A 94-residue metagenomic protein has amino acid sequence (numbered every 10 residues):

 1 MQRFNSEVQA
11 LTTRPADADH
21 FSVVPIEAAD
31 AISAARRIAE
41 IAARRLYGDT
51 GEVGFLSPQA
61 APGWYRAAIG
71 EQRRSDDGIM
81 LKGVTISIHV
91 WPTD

Functional and structural regions predicted by a protein language model:
M1-S22: Short aromatic-glycine-(Arg/Gly/Cys) micro-motifs in beta-strand/loop hairpins
F4-S6, I26, A34-A35, A39 (+2 more regions): Hydrophobic beta-strand residues in large extracellular and virion-surface proteins
A10-R14, E27-D30, E71: Beta-strand elements of well-folded, non-transmembrane domains
D17-S33: A short, exposed loop/beta-hairpin motif centered on an aromatic-Gly-Thr core
A29-G51: A short, charged, amphipathic alpha-helix used as a generic interaction element across diverse proteins
R44-D94: Short, mixed-charge low-complexity intrinsically disordered segments
